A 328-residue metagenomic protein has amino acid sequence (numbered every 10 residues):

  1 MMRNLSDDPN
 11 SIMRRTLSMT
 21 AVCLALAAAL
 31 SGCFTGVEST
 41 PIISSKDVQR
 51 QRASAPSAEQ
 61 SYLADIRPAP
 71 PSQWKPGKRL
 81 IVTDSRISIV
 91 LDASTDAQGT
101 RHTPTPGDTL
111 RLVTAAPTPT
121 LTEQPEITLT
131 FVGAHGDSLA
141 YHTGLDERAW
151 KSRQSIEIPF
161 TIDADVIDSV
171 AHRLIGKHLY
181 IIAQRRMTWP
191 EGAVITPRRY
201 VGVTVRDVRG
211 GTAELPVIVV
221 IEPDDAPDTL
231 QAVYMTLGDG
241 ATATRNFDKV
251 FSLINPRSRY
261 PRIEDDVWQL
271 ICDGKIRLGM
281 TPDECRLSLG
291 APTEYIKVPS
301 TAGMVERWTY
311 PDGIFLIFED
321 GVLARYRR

Functional and structural regions predicted by a protein language model:
L5-A21: Bacterial N-terminal signal peptides that target proteins for export
L30-G32: C-terminal motif of bacterial Sec signal peptides marking the signal peptidase cleavage site
F34-S85, G99-D108, L112-R328: Residues within mature, well-folded domains
I89-D92, T120: Short, solvent-exposed loop/turn elements at domain surfaces
